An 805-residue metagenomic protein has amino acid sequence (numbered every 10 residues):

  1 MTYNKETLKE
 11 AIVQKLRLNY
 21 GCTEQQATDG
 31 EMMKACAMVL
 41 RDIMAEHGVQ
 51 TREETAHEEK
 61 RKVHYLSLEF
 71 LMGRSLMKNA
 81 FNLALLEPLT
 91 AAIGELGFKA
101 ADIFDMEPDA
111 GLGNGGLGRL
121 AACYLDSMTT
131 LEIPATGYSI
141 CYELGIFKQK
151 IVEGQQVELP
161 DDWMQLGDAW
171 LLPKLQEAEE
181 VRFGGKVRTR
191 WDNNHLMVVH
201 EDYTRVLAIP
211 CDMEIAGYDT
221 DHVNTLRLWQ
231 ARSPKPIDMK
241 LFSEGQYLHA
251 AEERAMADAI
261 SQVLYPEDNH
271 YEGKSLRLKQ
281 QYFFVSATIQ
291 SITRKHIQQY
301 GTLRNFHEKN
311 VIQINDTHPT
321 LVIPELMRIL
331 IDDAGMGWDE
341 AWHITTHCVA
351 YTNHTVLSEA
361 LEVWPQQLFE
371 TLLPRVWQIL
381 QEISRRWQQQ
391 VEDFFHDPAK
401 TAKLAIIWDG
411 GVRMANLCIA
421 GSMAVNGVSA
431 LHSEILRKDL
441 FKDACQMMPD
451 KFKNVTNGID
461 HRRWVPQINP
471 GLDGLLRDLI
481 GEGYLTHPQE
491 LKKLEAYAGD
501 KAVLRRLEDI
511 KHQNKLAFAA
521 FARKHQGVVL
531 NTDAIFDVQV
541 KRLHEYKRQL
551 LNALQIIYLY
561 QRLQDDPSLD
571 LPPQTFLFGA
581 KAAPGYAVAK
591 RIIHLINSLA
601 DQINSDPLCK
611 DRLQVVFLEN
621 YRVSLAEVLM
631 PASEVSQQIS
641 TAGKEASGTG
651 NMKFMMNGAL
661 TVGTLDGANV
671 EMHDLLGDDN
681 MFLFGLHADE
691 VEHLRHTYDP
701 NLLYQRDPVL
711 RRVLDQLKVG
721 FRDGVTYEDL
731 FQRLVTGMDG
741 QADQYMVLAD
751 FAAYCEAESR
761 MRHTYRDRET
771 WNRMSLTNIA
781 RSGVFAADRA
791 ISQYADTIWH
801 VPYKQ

Functional and structural regions predicted by a protein language model:
M1-Q805: A conserved ligand/cofactor-binding region detector
